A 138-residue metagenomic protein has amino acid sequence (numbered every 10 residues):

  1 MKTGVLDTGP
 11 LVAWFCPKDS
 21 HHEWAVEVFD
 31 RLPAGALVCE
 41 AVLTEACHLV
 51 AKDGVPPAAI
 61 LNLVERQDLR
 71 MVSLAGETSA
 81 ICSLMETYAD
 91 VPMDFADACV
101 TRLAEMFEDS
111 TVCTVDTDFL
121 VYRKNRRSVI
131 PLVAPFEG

Functional and structural regions predicted by a protein language model:
M1-D19: Metal-dependent nucleic-acid phosphoesterase active-site entry motif
K2-G4, E23-P92, R102, M106-C113 (+1 more regions): PIN-domain endoribonuclease scaffold, especially VapC-family toxins
T8, E40, D97-A98: Conserved glycosyltransferase catalytic-site signature
A13-P17, F95-D97, V121, A134-P135: Generic structural "secondary-structure junction" signal
T117: Short, ordered loop/turn segments at secondary-structure junctions
